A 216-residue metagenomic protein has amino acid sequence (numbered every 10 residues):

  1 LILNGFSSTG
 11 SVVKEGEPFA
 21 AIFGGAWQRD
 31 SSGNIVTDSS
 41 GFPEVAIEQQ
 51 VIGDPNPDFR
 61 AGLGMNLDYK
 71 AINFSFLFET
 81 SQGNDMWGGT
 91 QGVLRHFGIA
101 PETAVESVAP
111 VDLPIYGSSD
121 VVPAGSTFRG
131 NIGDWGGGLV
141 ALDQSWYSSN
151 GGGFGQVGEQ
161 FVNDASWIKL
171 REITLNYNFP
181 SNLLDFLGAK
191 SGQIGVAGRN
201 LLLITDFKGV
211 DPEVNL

Functional and structural regions predicted by a protein language model:
L1, K70, S81-D85, P180 (+1 more regions): Structural signature of outer-membrane beta-barrel domains
L1-D30: Polar, glycine-rich mid-to-C-terminal structural blocks that act as macromolecule-binding/assembly scaffolds
L1-S11, Q91-A100, F207-L216: Flexible, surface-exposed loop regions and adjacent strand-edge segments of Gram-negative outer-membrane beta-barrel
A21, N34, G83-G188, G192-Q193: Extracytoplasmic gating/loop element in the C-terminal half of outer-membrane beta-barrel translocons and assembly
A26, G64-N66, T174-N178, A197: Outer-membrane beta-barrel architecture
F59-M65, I72, L170-L175: Hydrophobic, lipid-facing positions within transmembrane beta-strands of outer-membrane proteins
A71-F76, N182-L183: Repeated loop/turn-to-beta-strand initiation elements of outer-membrane beta-barrel proteins
F76, I194-V196: Membrane-embedded beta-strand positions of outer-membrane beta-barrel proteins
